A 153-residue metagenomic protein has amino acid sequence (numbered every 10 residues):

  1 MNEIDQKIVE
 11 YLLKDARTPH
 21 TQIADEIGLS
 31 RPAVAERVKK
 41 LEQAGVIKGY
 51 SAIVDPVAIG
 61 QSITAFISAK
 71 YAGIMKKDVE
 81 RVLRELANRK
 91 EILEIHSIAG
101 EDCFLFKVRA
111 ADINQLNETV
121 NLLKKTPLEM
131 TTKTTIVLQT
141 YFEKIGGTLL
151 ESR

Functional and structural regions predicted by a protein language model:
M1-R153: A compositional/biophysical signature of low hydrophobicity enriched in polar/charged and small residues
